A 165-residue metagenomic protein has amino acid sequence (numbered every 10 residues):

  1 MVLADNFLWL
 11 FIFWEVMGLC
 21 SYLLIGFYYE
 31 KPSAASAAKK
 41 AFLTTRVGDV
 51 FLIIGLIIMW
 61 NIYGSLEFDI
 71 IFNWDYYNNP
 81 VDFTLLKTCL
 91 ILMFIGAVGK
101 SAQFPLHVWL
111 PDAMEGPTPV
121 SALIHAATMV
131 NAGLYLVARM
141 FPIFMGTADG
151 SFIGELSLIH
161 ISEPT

Functional and structural regions predicted by a protein language model:
M1-L158, S162: ...captures the hydrophobic TM-helix bundle architecture rather than a specific catalytic motif, and can also fire on
